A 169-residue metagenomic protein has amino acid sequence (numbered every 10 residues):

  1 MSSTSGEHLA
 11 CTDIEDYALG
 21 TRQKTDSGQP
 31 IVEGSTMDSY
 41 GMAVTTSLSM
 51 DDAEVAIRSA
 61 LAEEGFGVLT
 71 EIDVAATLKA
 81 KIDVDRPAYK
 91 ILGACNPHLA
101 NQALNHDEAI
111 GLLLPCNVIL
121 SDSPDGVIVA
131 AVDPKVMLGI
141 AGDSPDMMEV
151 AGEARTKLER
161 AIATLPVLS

Functional and structural regions predicted by a protein language model:
S2-S3: Intrinsically disordered, low-complexity segments enriched in serine/proline and basic residues
Y17-A18, R22-T36: Short, Lys/Arg-enriched N-terminal segments with co-localized hydrophobic residues within the first ~10-30 amino acids
E33-E64: Terminal, regulation- and interaction-focused segments at domain boundaries
G34, R58, A75-A76, E159: Short glycine-/small-residue-rich flexible loop motifs, especially phosphate/cofactor-binding loops
G67, D73-I119: Compact, glycine-rich, soluble single-domain proteins
N117-S144: Beta-strand/loop substructures that line and gate deep hydrophobic ligand-binding cavities in soluble
I140-S169: Well-ordered alpha/beta subsegment
